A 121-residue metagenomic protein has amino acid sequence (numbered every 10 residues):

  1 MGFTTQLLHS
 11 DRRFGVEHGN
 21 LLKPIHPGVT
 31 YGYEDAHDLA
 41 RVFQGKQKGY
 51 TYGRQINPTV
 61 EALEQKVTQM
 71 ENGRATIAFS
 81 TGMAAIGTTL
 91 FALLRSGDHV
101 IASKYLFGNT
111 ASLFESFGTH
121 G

Functional and structural regions predicted by a protein language model:
M1-N57, Q65: N-terminal "arm"/small-domain region of PLP-dependent enzymes with the aminotransferase-like
Q6, P24-I25, A75-I77, D98-H99: Structural motif
D35-A84, N109-S116: Conserved N-terminal alpha-helix of the aminotransferase class I/II PLP-enzyme fold
M70-G73, L94-H99, G121: Short, surface-exposed connector motifs at secondary-structure boundaries
A92-T110: Conserved PLP-anchoring active-site segment centered on the Schiff-base-forming lysine
